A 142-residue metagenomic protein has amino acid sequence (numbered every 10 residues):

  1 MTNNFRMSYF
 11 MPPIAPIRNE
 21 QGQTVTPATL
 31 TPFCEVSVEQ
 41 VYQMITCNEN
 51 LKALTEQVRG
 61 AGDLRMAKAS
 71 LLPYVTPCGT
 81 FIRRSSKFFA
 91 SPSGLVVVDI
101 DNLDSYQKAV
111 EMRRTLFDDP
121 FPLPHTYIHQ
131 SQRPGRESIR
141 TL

Functional and structural regions predicted by a protein language model:
M1-R136: Signature for HUH/AEP ssDNA processing cores
R140-L142: Catalytic palm subdomain of template-directed nucleic-acid polymerases, centered on the conserved carboxylate motif
